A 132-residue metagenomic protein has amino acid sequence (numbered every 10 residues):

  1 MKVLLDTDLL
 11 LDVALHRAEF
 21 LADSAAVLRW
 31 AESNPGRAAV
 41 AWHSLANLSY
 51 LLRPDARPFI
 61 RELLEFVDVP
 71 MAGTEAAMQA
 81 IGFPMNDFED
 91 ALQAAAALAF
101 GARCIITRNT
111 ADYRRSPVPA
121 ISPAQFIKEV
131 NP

Functional and structural regions predicted by a protein language model:
M1-A38, L52-P58, R115, I127-P132: Short, well-structured N-terminal submotif of metal-dependent ribonuclease cores
K2, R37, V69, I105 (+1 more regions): A residue-level structural signature of the nucleotidyltransferase/glycosyltransferase Rossmann-like core
D8-L9, H43-A46, A111, Q125: Alpha-helix/helix-capping structural signal
L21-A22, A39-W42, R57, M71-T74 (+2 more regions): Non-catalytic, surface-exposed connector residues within folded enzymatic/regulatory domains
N34-P35, F66, F83, S116: Structured helix-beta-strand junction loops
A41-L64: Glycine/small-residue-rich phosphate/adenosyl-binding loop
D68-T110: Active-site neighborhoods of divalent-metal-dependent phosphate/nucleic-acid chemistry enzymes
L98-P132: Acidic, PIN/NYN-like endoribonuclease modules and their adjacent C-terminal/linker elements
